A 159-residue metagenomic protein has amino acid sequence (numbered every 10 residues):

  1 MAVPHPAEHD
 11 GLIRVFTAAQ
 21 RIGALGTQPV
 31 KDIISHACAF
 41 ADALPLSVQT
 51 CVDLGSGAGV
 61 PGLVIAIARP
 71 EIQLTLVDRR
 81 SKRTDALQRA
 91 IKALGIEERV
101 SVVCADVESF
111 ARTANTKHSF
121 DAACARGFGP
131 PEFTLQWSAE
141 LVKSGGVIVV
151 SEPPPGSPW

Functional and structural regions predicted by a protein language model:
M1-V52, K82-D85, R89-G95: Class I SAM-dependent transferase core
H9-I13, G59-V60, F133-T134: Short hydrophobic/aromatic-rich motifs at helix boundaries and adjacent loops
V15, I65, S138: Residue-level signal for inorganic ion chemistry
D53-G57: Conserved S-adenosyl-L-methionine
A58-E71: Conserved SAM-binding loop of SAM-dependent methyltransferases across substrates and taxa, primarily the Class I
R69-T75, R79-W159: S-adenosylmethionine
